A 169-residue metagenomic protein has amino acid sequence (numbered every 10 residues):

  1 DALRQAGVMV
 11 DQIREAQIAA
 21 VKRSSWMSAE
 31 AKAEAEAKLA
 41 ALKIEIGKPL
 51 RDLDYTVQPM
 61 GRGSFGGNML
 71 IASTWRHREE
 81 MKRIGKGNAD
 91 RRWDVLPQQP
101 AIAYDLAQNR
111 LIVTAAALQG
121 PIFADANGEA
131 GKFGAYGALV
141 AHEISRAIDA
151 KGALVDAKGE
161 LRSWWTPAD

Functional and structural regions predicted by a protein language model:
A2-E143, A147-D169: Intrinsically disordered, low-complexity linker/terminal regions across diverse proteins
